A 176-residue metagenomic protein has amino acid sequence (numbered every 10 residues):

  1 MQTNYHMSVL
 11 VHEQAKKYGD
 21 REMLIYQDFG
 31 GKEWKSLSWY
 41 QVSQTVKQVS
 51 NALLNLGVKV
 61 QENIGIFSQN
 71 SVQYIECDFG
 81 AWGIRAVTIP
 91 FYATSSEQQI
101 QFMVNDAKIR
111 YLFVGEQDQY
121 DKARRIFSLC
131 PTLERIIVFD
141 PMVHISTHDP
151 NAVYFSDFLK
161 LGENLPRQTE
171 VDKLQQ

Functional and structural regions predicted by a protein language model:
M1, W39, I66-F67, I89-P90 (+1 more regions): A generic secondary-structure micro-motif detector that highlights 1-2 residue hydrophobic/ambivalent hotspots embedded
M1-I25, Q44-T45, N63: AMP-binding/adenylate-forming domain of the ANL superfamily
L10-V11, N55-L56, G83-K160: Structural core segment of the AMP-binding/adenylate-forming
V11-L37, V143-S146: AMP-dependent adenylate-forming
K16, V58, N105, Q175-Q176: Short, flexible hinge/linker loops that cap or flank conserved catalytic cores
G19-E22, V153-S156, K160-Q176: Conserved pre-ATP/AMP-binding loop-to-beta segment of ANL
L24-F79, S96-Q101, Y154-K160: Conserved AMP-binding/adenylate-forming core of the ANL superfamily
G31-S38, N70, I89-Y92, T147 (+1 more regions): Generic anion/oxyanion-binding catalytic loop in active/binding sites
